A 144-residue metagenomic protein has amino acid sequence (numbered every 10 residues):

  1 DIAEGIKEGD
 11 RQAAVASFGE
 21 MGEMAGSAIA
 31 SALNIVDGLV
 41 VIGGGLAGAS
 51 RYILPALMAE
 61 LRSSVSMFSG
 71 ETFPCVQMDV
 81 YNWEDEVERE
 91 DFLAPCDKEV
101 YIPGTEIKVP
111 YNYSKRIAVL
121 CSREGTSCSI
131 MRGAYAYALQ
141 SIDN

Functional and structural regions predicted by a protein language model:
D1-N144: ATP-binding/phosphotransfer module of carbohydrate and carboxylate kinases, centering on a glycine-rich
